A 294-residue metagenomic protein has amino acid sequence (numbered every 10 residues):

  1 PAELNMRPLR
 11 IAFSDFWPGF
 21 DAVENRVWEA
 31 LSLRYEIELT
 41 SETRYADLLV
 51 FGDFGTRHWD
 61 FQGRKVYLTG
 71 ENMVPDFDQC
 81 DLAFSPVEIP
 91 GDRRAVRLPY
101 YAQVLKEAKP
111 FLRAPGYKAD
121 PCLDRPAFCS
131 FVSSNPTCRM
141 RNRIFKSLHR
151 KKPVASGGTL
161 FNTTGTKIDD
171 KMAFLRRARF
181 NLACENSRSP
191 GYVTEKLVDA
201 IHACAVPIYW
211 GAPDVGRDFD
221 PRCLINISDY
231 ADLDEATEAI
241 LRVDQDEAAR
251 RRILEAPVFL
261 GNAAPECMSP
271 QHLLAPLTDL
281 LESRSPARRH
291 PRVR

Functional and structural regions predicted by a protein language model:
P1-N5: Short, Lys/Arg-enriched N-terminal segments with co-localized hydrophobic residues within the first ~10-30 amino acids
R7-Y67, M73-L160, T164-A183, P190-R294: Pol beta-like nucleotidyltransferase catalytic core
